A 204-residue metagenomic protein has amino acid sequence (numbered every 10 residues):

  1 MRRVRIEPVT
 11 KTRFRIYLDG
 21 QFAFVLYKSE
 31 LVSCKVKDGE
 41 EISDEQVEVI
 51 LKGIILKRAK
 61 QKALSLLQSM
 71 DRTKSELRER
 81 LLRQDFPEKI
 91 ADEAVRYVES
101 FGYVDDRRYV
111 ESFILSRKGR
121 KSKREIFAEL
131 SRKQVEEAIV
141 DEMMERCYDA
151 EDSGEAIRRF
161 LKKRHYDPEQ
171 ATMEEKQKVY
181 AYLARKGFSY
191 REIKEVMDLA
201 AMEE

Functional and structural regions predicted by a protein language model:
M1-E204: An alpha-helical, amphipathic repeat domain used for nucleic-acid recognition, typified by the mTERF helical solenoid
